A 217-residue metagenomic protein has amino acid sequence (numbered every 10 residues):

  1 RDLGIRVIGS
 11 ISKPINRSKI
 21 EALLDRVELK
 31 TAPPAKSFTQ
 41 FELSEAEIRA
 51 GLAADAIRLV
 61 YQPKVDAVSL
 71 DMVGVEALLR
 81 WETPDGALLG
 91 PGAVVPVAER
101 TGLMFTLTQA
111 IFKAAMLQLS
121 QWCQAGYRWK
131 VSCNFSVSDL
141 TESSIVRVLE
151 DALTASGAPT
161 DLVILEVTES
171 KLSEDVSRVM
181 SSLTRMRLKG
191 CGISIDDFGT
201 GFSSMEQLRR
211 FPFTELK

Functional and structural regions predicted by a protein language model:
R1-S10: Alpha4 helix (beta4-alpha4-beta5 surface) of REC/receiver domains from two-component response regulators
R6, I15-L24: C-terminal output helix
L24-Q40: The C-terminal output helix
K36-V97, N134, I195: Active-site core of bacterial EAL-family cyclic-dinucleotide phosphodiesterase domains
L59, V75-L79, F105-L107, V131-C133 (+3 more regions): Hydrophobic faces of well-ordered beta-strands that scaffold small-molecule active sites in alpha/beta enzyme cores
V95-P96, F105, T184: Conserved long alpha-helical elements within nucleotide-processing catalytic cores of c-di-GMP signaling and class III
L103-R178: Catalytic core of bacterial c-di-GMP phosphodiesterases, primarily the EAL and HD-GYP domains, capturing alpha-helical
A152-K217: The catalytic core of metal-dependent phosphodiesterases that act on cyclic dinucleotides
